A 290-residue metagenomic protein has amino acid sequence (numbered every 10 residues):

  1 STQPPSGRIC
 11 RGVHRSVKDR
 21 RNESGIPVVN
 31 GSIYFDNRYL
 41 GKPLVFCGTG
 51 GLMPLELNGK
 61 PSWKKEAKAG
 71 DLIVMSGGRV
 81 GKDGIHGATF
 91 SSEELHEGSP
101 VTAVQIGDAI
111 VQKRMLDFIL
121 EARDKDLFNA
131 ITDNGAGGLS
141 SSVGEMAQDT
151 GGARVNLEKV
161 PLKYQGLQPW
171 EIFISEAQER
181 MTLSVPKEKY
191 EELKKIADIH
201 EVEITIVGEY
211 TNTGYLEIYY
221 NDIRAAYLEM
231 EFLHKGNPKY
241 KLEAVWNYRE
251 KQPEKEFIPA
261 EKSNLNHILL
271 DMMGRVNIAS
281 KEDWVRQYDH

Functional and structural regions predicted by a protein language model:
S1-H290: Glycine/proline-enriched, intrinsically flexible loops and inter-domain linkers
